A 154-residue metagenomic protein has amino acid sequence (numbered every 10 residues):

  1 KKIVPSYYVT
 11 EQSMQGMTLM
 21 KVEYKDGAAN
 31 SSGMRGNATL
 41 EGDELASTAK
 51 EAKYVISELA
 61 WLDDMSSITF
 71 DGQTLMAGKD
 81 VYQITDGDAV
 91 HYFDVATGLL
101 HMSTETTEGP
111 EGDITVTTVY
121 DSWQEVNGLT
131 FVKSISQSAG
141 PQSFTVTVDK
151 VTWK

Functional and structural regions predicted by a protein language model:
K1-G36: N-terminal mature ectodomain segment of secretory-pathway/periplasmic proteins
K2, M14-G16, E23, A60-L62 (+4 more regions): A generic structural signal for short, solvent-exposed coil/turn residues that cap or connect secondary-structure
K2-I3, E23-Y24, F70, F93-V95 (+1 more regions): Generic beta-strand structural signal
V4-P5, S13, A49-K53, D64-S67 (+3 more regions): Short amphipathic alpha-helical surface micro-motifs
Y8-Q12, A29-G33, F70, L100-E105 (+2 more regions): Short hydrophobic/aromatic-rich beta-strand segments that constitute the beta-sheet cores of beta-sandwich/beta-barrel
Q15-G16, G36, A46-T48, D64-S67 (+3 more regions): Low-complexity, flexible helical/coil segments
E23-A89, T107-I114: Flexible, processing/modification-adjacent segments and terminal tails in exported/periplasmic/extracellular proteins
K79-K154: Gly/Pro-enriched, hydrophobic low-complexity segments that function as extracytoplasmic propeptides/linkers
